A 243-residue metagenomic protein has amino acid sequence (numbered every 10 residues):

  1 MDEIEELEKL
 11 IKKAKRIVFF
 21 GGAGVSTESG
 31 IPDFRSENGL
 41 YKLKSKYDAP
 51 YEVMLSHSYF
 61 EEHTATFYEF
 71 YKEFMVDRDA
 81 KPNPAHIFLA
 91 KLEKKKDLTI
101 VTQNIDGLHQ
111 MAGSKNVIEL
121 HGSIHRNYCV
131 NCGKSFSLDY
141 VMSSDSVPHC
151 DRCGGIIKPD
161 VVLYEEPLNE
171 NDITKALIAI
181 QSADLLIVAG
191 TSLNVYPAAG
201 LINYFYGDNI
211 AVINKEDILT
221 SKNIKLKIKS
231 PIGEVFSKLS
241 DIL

Functional and structural regions predicted by a protein language model:
M1-L243: Conserved catalytic core of sirtuin-type NAD+-dependent deacylases
